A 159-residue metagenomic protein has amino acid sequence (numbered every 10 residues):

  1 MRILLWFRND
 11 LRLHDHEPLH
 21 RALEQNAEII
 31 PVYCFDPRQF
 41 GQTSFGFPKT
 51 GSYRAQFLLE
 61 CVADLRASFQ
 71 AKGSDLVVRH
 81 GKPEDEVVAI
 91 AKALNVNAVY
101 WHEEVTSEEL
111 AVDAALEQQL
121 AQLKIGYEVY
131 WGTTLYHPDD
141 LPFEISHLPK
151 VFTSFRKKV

Functional and structural regions predicted by a protein language model:
M1-V159: Trp/Phe/Arg-rich N-terminal binding region typifying the photolyase-homology
